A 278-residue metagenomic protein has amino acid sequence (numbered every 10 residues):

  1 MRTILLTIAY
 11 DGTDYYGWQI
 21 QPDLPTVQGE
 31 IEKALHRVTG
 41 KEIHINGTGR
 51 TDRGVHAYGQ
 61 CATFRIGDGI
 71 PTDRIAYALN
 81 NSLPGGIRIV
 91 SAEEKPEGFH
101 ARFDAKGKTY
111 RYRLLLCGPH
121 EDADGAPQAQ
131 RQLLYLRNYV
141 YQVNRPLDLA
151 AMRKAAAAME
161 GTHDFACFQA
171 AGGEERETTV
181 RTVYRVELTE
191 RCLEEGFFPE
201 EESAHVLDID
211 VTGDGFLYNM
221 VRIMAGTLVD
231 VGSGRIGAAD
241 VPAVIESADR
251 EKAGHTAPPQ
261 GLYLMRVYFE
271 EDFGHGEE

Functional and structural regions predicted by a protein language model:
M1-E278: Structured-RNA-binding interfaces characteristic of tRNA pseudouridine synthases
